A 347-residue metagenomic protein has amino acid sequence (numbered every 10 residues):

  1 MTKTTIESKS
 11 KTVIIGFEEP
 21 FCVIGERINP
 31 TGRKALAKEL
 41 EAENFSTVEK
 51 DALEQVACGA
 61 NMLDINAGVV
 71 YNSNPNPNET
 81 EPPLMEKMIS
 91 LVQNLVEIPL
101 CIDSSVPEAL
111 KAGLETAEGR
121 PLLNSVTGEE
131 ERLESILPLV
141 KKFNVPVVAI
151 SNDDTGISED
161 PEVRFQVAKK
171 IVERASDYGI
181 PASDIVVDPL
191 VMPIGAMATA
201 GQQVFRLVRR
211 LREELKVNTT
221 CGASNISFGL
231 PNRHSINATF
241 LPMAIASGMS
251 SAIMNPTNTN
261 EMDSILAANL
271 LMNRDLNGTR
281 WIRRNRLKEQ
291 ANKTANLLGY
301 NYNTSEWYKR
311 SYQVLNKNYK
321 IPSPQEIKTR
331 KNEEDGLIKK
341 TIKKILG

Functional and structural regions predicted by a protein language model:
M1-V186, M192-G347: Domain-level signal for soluble alpha/beta catalytic cores
